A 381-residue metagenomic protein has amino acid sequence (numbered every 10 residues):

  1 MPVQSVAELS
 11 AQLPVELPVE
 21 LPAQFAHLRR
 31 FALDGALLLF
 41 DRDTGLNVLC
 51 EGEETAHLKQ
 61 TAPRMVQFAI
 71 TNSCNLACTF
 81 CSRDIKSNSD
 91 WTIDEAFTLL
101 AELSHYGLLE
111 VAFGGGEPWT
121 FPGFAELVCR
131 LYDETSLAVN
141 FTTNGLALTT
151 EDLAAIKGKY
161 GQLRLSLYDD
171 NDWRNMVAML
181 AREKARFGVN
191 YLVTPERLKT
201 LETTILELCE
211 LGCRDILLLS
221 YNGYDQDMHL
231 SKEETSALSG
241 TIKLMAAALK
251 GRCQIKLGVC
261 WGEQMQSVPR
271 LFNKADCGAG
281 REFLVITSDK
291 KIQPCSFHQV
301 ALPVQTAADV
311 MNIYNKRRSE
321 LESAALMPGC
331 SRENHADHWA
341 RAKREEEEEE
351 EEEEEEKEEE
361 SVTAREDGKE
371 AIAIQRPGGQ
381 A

Functional and structural regions predicted by a protein language model:
P2-F25, F31-D34, K291-A381: Flexible mid-to-C-terminal extensions adjoining Fe-S/redox cofactors in radical SAM and related proteins
P18-P63, L76, Y132-D133: Recognition helices and adjacent regulatory flanks at domain boundaries
R42-A62, G262-Q264, A301-N315: Short, charged low-complexity linear segments at domain edges
L58-D94, C295-F297: Canonical Radical SAM [4Fe-4S] cluster-binding loop centered on the CxxxCxxC motif and its immediate flanking residues
S73, A77, D276, G329: The −1 position to Zn-ligating cysteines in a subset of zinc-ribbon hairpins
I93-F113, F121-S220: Radical SAM/AdoMet-radical enzyme domain recognition
L218-C295, G368-A371, P377-A381: A C-terminal junction/extension of Radical SAM enzymes
